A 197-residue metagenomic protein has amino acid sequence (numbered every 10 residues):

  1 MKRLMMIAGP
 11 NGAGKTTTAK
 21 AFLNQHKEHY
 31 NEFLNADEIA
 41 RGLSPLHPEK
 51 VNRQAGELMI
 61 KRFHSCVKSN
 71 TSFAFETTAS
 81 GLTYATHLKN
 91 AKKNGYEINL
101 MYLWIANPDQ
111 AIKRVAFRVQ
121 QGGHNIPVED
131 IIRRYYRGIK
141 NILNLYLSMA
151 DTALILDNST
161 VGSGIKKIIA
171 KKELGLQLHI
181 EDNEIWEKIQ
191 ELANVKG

Functional and structural regions predicted by a protein language model:
M6-G9: The Walker A (P-loop) glycine that initiates the GxxxxGKT/S ATP-binding motif of P-loop NTPases
G12: Walker A (P-loop) phosphate-binding loop of P-loop NTPases
K15: Conserved lysine of the Walker
T18: Hydrophobic positions on the alpha1 helix immediately C-terminal to the Walker A/P-loop
A21-T71: Conserved substrate/cofactor phosphate-moiety recognition/catalytic segment in nucleotide-dependent phosphotransferases
Q54-I105, G138: Glycine-rich phosphate-binding loop used to anchor ATP phosphates in small-molecule kinases, encompassing both
Y96-L145: A glycine- and Lys/Arg-enriched "phosphate-lid" helix/loop adjacent to the NTP-binding pocket of small-molecule kinases
N144-G197: NTP-dependent small-molecule kinase module
